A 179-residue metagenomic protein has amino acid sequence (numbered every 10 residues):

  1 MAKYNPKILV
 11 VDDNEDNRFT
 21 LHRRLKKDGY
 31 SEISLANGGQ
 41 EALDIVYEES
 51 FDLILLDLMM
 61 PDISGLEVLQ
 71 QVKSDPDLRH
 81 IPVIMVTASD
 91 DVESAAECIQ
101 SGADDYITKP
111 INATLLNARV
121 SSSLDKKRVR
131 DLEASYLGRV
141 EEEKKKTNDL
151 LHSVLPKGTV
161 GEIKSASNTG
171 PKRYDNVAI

Functional and structural regions predicted by a protein language model:
D13, N37-E41, M59, S64-Q70 (+1 more regions): Acidic catalytic/metal-coordinating carboxylates
E15-S34: Two-component/phosphorelay signaling modules centered on CheY-like receiver
L35-L53: Acidic, metal-coordinating helix/loop segments flanking the phosphotransfer/catalytic sites of two-component signaling
D44, L66-R79: Short amphipathic alpha-helix used as the core "switch/output" element in two-component signaling
P110-V120, L124: C-terminal output helix
K145-I179: Juxtacatalytic helix/coil linker segments that couple regulatory or sensory modules to the catalytic cores
